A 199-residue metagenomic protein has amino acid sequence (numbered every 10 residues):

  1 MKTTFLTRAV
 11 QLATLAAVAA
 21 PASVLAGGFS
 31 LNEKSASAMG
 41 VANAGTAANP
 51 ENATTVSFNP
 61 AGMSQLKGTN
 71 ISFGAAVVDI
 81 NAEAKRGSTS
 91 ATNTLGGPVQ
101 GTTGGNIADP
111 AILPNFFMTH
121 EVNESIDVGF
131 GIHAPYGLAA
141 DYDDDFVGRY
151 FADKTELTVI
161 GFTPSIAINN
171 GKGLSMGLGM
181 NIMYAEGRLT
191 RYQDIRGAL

Functional and structural regions predicted by a protein language model:
M1-L25: Gram-negative bacterial Sec-dependent N-terminal signal peptides
A22-V128, I132-H133, I166: N-terminal, post-signal peptide beta-strand-biased segments of exported outer-membrane/organellar beta-barrel and other
E83-S90, A140-G148, M183, R188-L199: Outer-membrane beta-barrel translocator domains and adjoining extracellular loop/strand segments of Gram-negative
Q100-G104, V147-D153, L199: Extracellular loop and loop/strand-boundary signature of outer-membrane beta-barrel proteins
V122-D144, G187-L189: Short, flexible active-site-proximal loops enriched in glycine and acidic residues
I126-V128, G173-M176: Repeated loop/turn-to-beta-strand initiation elements of outer-membrane beta-barrel proteins
P135, A167, G171-G173, N181-G187: Short acidic/polar capping segments at secondary-structure boundaries
D143-T163: Asp-box/WD-like beta-propeller blade repeats and closely related beta-sheet repeat scaffolds
